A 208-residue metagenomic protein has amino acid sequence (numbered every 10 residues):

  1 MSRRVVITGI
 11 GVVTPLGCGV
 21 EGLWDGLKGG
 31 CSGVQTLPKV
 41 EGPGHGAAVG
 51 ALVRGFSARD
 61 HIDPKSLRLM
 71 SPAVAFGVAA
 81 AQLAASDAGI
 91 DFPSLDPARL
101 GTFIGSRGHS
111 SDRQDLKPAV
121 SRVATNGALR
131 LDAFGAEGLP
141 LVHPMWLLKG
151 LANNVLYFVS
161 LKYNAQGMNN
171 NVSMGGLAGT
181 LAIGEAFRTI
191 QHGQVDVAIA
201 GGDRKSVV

Functional and structural regions predicted by a protein language model:
M1-S66, A88: ACP-dependent fatty acid/polyketide chain-elongation machinery
S2, C18, G29-Q35, S86-D96 (+1 more regions): Acyl-thioester C-C bond-transforming condensing/cleaving domain
I7-G9, L27, A81, T102 (+3 more regions): Conserved small-residue
I10-V12, G105-G108: Glycine-rich His-Gly loop
V12, K65-G77, P144, L148 (+1 more regions): Short secondary-structure transition/capping motifs
G17, E21, P43, A47 (+3 more regions): Electropositive phosphate-/nucleotide-binding environments in soluble metabolic enzymes
G50-R54, G101, G201: Glycine-centered structural positions embedded in regular secondary structure
R59-S94, A98-G105: Glycine-rich, N-terminal phosphate-binding loop and its surrounding beta-alpha-beta segment
